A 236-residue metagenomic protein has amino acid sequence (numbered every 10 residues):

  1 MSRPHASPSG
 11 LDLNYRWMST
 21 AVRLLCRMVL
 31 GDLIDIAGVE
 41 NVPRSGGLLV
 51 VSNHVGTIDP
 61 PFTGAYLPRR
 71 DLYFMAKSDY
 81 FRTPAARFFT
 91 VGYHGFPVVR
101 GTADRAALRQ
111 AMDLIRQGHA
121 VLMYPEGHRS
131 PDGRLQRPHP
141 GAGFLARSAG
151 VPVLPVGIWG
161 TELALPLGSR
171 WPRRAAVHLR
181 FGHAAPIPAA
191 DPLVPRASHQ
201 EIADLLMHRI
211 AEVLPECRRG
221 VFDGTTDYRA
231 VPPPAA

Functional and structural regions predicted by a protein language model:
S2-G10, W17, A106-A236: Non-catalytic C-terminal accessory region of glycerolipid acyltransferases and related lyso-lipid remodeling enzymes
D12-L30, R87, V91: Short hydrophobic helices that act as membrane-entry/anchoring signals
A21-V22, I34-G38, P60-P61, L108-Q110 (+2 more regions): A generic local structural motif
V22-L25, G92-V98, P125-R129: Short, basic, glycine/proline-bearing loop/turn elements
R23-H54: Helix-to-loop junction immediately C-terminal to a conserved catalytic motif
V29-G31, R69, T90-G92, S148 (+1 more regions): Short, well-ordered coil/turn elements that cap or connect secondary structure elements
D32, G101-R105: A conditional alpha-helix N-cap/helix-loop micro-motif detector
P43-T102, Q110: Catalytic core of membrane glycerolipid acyltransferases/transacylases, capturing the structured, soluble-facing
